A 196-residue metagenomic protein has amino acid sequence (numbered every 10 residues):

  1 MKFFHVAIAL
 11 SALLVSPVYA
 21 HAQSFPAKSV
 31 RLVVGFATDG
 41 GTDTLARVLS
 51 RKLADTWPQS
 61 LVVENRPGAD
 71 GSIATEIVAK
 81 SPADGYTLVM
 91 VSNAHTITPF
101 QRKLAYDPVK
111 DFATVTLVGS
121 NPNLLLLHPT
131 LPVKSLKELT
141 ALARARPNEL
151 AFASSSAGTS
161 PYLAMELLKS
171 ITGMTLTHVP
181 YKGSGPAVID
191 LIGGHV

Functional and structural regions predicted by a protein language model:
H5-P17: Bacterial N-terminal signal peptides
H21-Q23, E64: Boundary of Sec targeting at the N-terminus
K28-A37, L61-V62, T87-M90, A113 (+1 more regions): Short, well-ordered beta-strand elements
V30-L32, D39, A46, V63 (+7 more regions): Residue-level signal for nonpolar/aromatic packing positions in well-ordered secondary structure
L32-L45, A69, A153-S160: Extracytoplasmic "Venus flytrap"
D39-P58, Y162-S170: Short, polar/charged alpha-helical segment
S72-T75, A187-V188: Short, hydrophobic alpha-helical packing/hinge segments within bilobed ligand-binding/sensory domains
K80-G85, F100-P186, G193: Hinge/capping helix and adjacent helix->loop/strand transition within the periplasmic-binding protein
